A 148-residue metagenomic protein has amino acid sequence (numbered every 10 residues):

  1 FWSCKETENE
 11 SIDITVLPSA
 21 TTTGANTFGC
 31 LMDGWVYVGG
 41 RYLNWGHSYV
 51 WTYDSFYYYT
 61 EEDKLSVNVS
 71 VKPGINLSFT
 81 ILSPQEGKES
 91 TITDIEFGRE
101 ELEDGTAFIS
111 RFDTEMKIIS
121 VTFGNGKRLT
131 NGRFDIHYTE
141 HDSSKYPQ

Functional and structural regions predicted by a protein language model:
F1-A25, P147-Q148: Bacterial Sec-dependent N-terminal signal peptides
T7, I92, R133-D135: Intrinsically disordered, low-complexity peptide-like regions
N9, W35, G39, G126 (+1 more regions): Residue-level marker of positions within ordered structural domains that often coincide with functionally constrained
T22-G24, E101-E103, R128: Residues that act as N-cap/strand-start positions at coil-to-secondary-structure junctions
F28: Short, structured surface segments that line ligand/substrate-binding pockets
V36-M116: Surface-exposed helix/loop patches within compact recognition domains
A107-Q148: C-terminal or internal capping secondary-structure element at the end of a domain, subdomain, or sheet
